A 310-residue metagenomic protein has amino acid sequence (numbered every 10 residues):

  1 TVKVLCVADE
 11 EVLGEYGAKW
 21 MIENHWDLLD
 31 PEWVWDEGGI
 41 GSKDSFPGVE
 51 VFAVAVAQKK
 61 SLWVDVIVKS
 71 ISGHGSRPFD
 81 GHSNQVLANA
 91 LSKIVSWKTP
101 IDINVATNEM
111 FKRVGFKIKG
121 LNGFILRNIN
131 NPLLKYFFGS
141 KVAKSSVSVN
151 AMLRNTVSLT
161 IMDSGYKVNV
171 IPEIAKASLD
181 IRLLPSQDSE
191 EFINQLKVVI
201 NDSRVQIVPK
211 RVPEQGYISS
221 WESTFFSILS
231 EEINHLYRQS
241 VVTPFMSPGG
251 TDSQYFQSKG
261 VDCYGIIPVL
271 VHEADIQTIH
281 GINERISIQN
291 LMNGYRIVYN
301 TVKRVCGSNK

Functional and structural regions predicted by a protein language model:
T1-A53: Acidic/histidine-rich catalytic neighborhood of metal-dependent amide-processing enzymes
K19-E23, I71, S76-P100: A short core secondary-structure module
L29-D30, V49, A57-W63, M152-R154 (+1 more regions): Short, solvent-exposed loop/turn segments at the edges of secondary structure
G38-I40, E50-V64, I266-A274: Flexible glycine/proline-rich, aromatic-decorated loop/lid segments
S42-K43, P100-Y166, E173, E190-N194 (+1 more regions): An extended, acidic, His-containing surface patch that forms the Zn2+-binding/catalytic region of metallohydrolases
P47-E50, I67-H74: Flexible glycine/proline-enriched surface loops and loop-helix/loop-strand junctions
G81, A90, E191-I200: Short amphipathic alpha-helices in soluble, non-transmembrane regions that often serve as interface/regulatory elements
I94-T99, K197-V205: A common structural junction motif
